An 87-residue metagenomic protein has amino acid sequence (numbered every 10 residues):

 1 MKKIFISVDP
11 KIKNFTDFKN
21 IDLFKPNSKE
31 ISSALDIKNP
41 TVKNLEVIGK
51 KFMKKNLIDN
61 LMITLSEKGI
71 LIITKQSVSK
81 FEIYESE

Functional and structural regions predicted by a protein language model:
M1-F5, P10-N20, S32-E87: Conserved phosphate-binding/catalytic region of the ribokinase-like
I21-K29: Non-cysteine beta-strand/loop elements that form the S-adenosyl-L-methionine
